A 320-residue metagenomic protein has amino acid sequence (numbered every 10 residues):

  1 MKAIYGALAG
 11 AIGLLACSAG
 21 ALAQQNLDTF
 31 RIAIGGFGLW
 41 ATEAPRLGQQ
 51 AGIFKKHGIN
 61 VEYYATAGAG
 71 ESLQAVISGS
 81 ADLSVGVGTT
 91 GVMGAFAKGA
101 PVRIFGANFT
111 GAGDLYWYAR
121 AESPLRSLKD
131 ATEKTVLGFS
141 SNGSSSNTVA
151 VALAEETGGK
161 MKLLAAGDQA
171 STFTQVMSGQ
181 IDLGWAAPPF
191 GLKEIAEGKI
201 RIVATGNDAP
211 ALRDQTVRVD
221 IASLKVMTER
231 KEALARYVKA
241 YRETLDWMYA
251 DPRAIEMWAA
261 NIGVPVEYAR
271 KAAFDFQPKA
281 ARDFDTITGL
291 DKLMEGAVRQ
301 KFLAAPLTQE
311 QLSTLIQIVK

Functional and structural regions predicted by a protein language model:
M1-A9: Bacterial N-terminal signal peptides that target proteins for export
C17-A23: Sec/Tat signal peptide C-region and signal peptidase I cleavage site
Q24, T228, V319-K320: Short, solvent-exposed mixed-charge patches
Q24-G159, L163-A166, Q175-S178, D182-P188 (+2 more regions): Short, glycine-/small- and polar/acidic-enriched structural segments that line small-molecule recognition paths
K56, D208-R213, P278-T286: Short, solvent-exposed loop/beta-turn-alpha elements that line the ligand-binding surface or hinge of extracytoplasmic
A170-A260: Pocket-lining segment of extracytoplasmic ligand-binding domains
M227-L303: Secondary-structure end/capping motifs
A297-K320: Conserved C-terminal helix/tail region of periplasmic/extracytoplasmic solute-binding proteins
